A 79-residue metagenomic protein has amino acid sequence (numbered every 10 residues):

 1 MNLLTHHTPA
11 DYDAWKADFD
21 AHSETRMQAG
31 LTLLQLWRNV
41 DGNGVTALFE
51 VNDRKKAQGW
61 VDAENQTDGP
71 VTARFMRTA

Functional and structural regions predicted by a protein language model:
M1-N2, A79: Absolute protein N-terminus
N2-T8, L36-V61: Short, well-ordered beta-strand segments in beta-rich or mixed alpha/beta enzyme and ligand-binding folds
T8-A17: Short, surface-exposed ligand-recognition loops at beta-strand->loop->(often short) alpha-helix junctions that present
K16-L34, E50-A79: An amphipathic, aromatic/His-enriched active-site/gating alpha helix that lines ligand/cofactor pockets
